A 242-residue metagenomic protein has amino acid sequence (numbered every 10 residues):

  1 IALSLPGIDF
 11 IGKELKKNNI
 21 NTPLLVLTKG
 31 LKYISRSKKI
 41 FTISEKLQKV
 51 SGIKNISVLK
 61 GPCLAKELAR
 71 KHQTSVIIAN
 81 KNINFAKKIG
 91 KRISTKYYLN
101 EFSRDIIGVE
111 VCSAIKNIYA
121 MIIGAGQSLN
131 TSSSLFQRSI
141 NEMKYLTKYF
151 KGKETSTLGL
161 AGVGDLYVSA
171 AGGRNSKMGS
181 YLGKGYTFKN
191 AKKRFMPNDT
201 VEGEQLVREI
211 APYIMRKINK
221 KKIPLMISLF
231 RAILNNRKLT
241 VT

Functional and structural regions predicted by a protein language model:
I1-H72, I89: Rossmann-like NAD(P)(H) cofactor-binding subdomain of soluble oxidoreductases
A2, V26-L27, S57-K60, A79 (+3 more regions): Short beta-strand segments
G7, I11, N18, K49-I56 (+1 more regions): Internal alpha-helical scaffold of NAD(P)-dependent oxidoreductase catalytic cores
I8, R36, I40-S44, N82 (+9 more regions): Generic structural signal for well-ordered, non-membrane alpha-helical segments in soluble metabolic enzymes
K29-S37, T74-N80, N130, P197: Flexible, glycine/proline-enriched loop segments at strand-loop-helix junctions that form or flank small-ligand binding
L31, K60-L64, N82, R104-G108 (+4 more regions): Glycine-rich beta-alpha junction loops
K116, I123-G124, I140, K148-T242: NAD(P)-dependent Rossmann-like dehydrogenase/reductase catalytic/cofactor-binding core
